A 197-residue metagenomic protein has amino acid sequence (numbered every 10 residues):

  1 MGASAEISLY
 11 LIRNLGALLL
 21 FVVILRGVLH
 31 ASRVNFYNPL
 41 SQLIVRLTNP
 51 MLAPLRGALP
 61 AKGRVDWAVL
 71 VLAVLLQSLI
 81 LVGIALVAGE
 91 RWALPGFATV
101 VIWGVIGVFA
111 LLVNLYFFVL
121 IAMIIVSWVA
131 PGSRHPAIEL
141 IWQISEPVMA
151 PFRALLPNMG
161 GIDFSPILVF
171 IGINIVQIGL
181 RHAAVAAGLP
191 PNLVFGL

Functional and structural regions predicted by a protein language model:
M1-L197: Selective transmembrane helix interface/packing segments
